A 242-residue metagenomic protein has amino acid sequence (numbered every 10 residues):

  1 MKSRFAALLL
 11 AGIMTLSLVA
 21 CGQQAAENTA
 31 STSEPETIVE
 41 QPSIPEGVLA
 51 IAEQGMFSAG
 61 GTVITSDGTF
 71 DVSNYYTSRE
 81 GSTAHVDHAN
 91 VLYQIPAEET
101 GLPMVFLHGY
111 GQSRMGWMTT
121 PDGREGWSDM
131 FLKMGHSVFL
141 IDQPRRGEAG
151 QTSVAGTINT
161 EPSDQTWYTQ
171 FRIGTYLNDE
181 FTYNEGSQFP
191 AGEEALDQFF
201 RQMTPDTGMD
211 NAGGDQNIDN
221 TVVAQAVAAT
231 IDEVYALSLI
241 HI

Functional and structural regions predicted by a protein language model:
V19-A20: C-terminal motif of bacterial Sec signal peptides marking the signal peptidase cleavage site
E40-E98: N-terminal cap/lid segment of alpha/beta-hydrolase-fold proteins
G101-G109: Short beta-strand element of the alpha/beta-hydrolase
Y110-D122: Short substrate-entry loop that stabilizes the transition state in hydrolases
S128-E148: Conserved alpha/beta-hydrolase
R145-I158: Glycine-rich "HGGG/HGxG" loop immediately N-terminal to the catalytic nucleophile of the alpha/beta-hydrolase
T221-S238: Conserved acidic catalytic loop of the alpha/beta-hydrolase fold
I240-I242: Conserved small/polar residues in nucleotide/adenosyl-binding loops
